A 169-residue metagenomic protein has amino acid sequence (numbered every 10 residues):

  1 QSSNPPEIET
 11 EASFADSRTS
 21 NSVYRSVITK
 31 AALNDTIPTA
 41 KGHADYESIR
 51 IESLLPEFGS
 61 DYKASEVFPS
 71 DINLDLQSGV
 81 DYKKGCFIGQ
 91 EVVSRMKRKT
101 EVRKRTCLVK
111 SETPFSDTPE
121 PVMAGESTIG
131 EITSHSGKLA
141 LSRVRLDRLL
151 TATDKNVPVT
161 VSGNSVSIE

Functional and structural regions predicted by a protein language model:
Q1-P56, A124, P158-V161: Acidic, low-complexity central loop/insert segments
Q1-S3, S65-V67, G79-Y82, T113-D117: N-terminal start-of-chain detector that recognizes signal peptides and the immediate post-cleavage beginning
D35-P38, Y62-K63, T153-K155: Short, charged, solvent-exposed linker or helix-capping segments at domain edges/interfaces that act as flexible hinges
D45-R98: A mid-sequence, solvent-exposed acidic-amphipathic segment
I72-G79, Q90, S94-E169: Glycine-rich, small/acidic residue-mixed loop/short-helix segments
